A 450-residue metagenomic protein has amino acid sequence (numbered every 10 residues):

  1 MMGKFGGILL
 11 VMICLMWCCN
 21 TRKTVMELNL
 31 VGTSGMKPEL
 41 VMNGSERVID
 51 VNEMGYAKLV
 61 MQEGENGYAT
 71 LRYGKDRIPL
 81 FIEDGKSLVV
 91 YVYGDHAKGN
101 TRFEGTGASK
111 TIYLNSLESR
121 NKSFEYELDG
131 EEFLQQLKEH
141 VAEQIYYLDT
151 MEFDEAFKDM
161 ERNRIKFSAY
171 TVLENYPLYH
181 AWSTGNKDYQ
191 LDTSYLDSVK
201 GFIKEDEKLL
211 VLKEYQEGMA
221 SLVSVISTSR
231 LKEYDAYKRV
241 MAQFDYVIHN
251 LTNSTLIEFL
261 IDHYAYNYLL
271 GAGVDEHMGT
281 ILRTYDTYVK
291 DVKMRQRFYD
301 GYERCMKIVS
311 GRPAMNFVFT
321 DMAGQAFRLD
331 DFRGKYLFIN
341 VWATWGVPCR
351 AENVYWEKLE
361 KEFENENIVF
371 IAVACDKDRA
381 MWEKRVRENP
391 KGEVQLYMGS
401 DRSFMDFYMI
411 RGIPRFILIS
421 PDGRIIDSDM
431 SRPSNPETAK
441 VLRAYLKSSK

Functional and structural regions predicted by a protein language model:
M1-E27, Y445, S449: Bacterial Sec-dependent N-terminal signal peptides
N20-G185: A non-transmembrane, solvent-exposed segment enriched in polar/low-complexity residues
D245, I257-T320, Q325, D330-K335 (+2 more regions): N-proximal helix/coil linker or "cap" segments that precede and/or mark the start of modular domains
R333, V341-K358: Conserved redox-active cysteine motifs that mediate thiol-disulfide chemistry, especially di-cysteine Cys-X(1-2)-Cys
K335-L337, W342-W345, D378, G412: Short pre-active-site segment immediately N-terminal to redox-active cysteine/selenocysteine motifs in thiol-based
Y336, N353-V373, R387, V441-L446: Conserved helix-turn-beta segment immediately C-terminal to the redox Cys motif in thioredoxin-like folds
E383-D422: Short, internal strand/loop/helix patches that form the active-site neighborhood or redox-interaction surface
P421-K450: Thiol-/selenol-based redox modules, centered on thioredoxin-like and closely related oxidoreductase domains
